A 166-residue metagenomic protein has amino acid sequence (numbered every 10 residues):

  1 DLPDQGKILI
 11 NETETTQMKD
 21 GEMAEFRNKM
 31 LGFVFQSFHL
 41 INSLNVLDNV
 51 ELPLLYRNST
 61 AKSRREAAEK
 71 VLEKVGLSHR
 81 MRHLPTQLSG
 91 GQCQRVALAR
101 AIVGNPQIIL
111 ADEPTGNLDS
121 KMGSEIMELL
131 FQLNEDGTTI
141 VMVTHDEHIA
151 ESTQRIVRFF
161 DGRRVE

Functional and structural regions predicted by a protein language model:
D1-F160: ABC family nucleotide-binding domain
D161-E166: Conserved switch/coupling elements of ABC/ABC-like ATPase nucleotide-binding domains
